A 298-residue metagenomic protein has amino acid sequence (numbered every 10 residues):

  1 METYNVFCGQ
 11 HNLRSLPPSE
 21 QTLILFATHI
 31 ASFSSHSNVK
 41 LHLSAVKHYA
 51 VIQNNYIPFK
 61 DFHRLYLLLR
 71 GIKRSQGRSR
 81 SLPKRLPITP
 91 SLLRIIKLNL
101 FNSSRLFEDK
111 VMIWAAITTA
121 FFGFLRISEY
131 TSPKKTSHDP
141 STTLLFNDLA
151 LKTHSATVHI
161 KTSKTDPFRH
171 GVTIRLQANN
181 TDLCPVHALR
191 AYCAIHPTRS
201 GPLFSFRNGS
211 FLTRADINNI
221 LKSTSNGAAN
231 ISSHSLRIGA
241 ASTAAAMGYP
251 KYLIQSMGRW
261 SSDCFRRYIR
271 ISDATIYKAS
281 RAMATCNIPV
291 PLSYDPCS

Functional and structural regions predicted by a protein language model:
M1-S298: Extended, non-catalytic subsegments within catalytic or DNA/protein-binding/adaptor domains
